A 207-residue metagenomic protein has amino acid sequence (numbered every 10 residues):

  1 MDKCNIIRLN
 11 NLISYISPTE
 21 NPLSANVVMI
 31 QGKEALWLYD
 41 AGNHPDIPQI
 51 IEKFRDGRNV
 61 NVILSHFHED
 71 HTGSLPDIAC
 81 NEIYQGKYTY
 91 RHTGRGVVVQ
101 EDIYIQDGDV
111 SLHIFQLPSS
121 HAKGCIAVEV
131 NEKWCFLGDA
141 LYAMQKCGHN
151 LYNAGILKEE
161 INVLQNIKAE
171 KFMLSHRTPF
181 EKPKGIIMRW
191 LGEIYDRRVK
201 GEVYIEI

Functional and structural regions predicted by a protein language model:
D2-E52, I126-Y142: Conserved beta-strand hairpin/beta-sheet module of binuclear metal-dependent hydrolase folds, prominently
D2-N10, E82-P118, A122-K123, N131 (+1 more regions): Metallo-beta-lactamase
S14-E20, Y39-G42, N61-L64, S111-P118 (+1 more regions): Short, flexible loop segments at the rims of nucleotide/cofactor-binding pockets, characterized by
S24, H44-D46, F67-S74, Y90-T93 (+3 more regions): Active-site environment of divalent metal-dependent phosphoester hydrolases
G32-A35, R55-N59, P76-E82, V130-K133 (+1 more regions): Short glycine/proline-enriched coil/turn segments at helix->beta-strand junctions
L36, S111-D196, E202: Metallo-beta-lactamase
H44-Q106: Active-site HxH/HxHxD metal-binding segment of metal-dependent hydrolases
Y204-I207: C-terminal regulatory/interaction regions
